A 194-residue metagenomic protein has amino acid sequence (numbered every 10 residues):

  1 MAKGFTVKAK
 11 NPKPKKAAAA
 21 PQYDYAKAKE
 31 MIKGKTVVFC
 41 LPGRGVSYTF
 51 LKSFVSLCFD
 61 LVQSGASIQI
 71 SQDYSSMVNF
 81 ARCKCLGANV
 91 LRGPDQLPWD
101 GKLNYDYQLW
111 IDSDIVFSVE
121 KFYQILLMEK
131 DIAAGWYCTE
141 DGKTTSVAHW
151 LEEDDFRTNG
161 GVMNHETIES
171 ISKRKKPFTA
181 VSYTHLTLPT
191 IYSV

Functional and structural regions predicted by a protein language model:
K3-Q72: N-proximal low-complexity "stem/linker" segments adjacent to membrane-targeting elements
V78-G101: Short, conserved alpha-helix that lines the donor NDP-sugar binding/gating region of sugar-transfer enzymes
Q96-V116: Short beta-strand-to-loop acidic/aromatic patch adjacent to the donor-nucleotide binding site
E120-E140: Conserved donor-nucleotide/metal-binding helix-loop-beta segment in metal-dependent transferases, i.e., the alpha-helix
A134-E152: Short beta-strand-to-loop element that shapes/binds the nucleotide-sugar donor at the catalytic cleft/hinge
E153-S182: Short, flexible, basic/aromatic active-site loop/helix in glycosyltransferases
H185-V194: Single conserved hydrophobic/aromatic residue that forms the stacking wall/gate of nucleotide- or nucleobase-binding
